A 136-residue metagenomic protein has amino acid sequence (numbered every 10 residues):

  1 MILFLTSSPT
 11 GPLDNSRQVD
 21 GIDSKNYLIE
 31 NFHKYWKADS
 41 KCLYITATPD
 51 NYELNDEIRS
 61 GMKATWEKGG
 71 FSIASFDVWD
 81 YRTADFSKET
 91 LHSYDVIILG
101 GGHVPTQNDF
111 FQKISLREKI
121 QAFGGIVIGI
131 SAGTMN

Functional and structural regions predicted by a protein language model:
M1-V96: N-terminal beta1-alpha1 cap of cysteine-dependent amidohydrolase-like domains
P9, G102-V104, G133: Short glycine-rich anion-binding loops that position phosphate/pyrophosphate groups of nucleotides and phosphorylated
Y35-K37, I120-F123: Short, conserved loop/helix-junction motifs that constitute active-site signature segments in enzyme catalytic cores
E53, T106-Q107, N136: Short acidic/glycine-rich loop or secondary-structure boundary segments that cap or lie
G61, K113-R117: Glycine-rich, phosphate-binding/catalytic loops in enzymes
D95-P105: Short, contiguous, well-ordered secondary-structure segments
L99-G100, Q121-N136: Catalytic nucleophile loop
V104-K113: Glycine/threonine-rich flexible loop motifs
